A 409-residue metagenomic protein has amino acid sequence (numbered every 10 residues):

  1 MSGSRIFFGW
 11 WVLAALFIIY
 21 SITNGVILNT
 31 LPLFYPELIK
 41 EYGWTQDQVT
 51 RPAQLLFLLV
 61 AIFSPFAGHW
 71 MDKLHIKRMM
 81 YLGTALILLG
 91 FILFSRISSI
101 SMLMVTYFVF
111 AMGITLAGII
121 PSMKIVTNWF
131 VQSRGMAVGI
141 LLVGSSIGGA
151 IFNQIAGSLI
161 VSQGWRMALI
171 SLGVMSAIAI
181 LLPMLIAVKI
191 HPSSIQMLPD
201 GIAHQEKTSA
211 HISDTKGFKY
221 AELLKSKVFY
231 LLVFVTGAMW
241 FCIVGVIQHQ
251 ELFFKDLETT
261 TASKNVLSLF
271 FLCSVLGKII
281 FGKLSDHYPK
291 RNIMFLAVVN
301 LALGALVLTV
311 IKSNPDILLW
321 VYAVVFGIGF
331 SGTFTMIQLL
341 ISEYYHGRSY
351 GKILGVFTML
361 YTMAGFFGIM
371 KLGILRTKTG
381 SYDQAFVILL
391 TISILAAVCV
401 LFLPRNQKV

Functional and structural regions predicted by a protein language model:
W11-P36, Y42-Q46, A67, N153 (+1 more regions): Extracytoplasmic
S21, S101-A117, L318-S331: Hydrophobic core of transmembrane alpha-helices in multi-pass small-molecule transporters, especially MFS/SLC-type
I27-Y35, A221-I279: Extracytoplasmic gate region of multi-pass secondary transporters
Q54-G68, S268-I280: Central cavity-lining transmembrane alpha-helices of secondary-active solute carriers, predominantly the Major
A85-S98, N300-S313: C-terminal ends and interior cores of transmembrane alpha-helices in multi-pass membrane transporters/permeases
L116-F130, G332-Y345: Intracellular juxtamembrane helix-capping segments at the cytosolic ends of symmetry-related transmembrane helices
S145-P192: Helix-loop-helix hairpin linking two adjacent transmembrane segments in secondary transporters
G149, Y344-T379: A late C-terminal transmembrane helix in Major Facilitator Superfamily
